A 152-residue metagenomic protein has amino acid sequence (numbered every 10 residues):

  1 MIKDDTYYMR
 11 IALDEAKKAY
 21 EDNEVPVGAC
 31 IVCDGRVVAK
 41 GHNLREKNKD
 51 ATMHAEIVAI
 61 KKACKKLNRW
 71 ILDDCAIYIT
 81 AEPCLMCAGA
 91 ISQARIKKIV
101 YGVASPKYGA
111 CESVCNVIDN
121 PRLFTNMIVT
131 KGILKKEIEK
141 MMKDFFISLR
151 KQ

Functional and structural regions predicted by a protein language model:
M1-D22, W70, P83-Q152: Zinc-dependent deaminase
K3, Y7, P26, E46-H54 (+3 more regions): Residues at secondary-structure transition points
A12, A16-A19, A29, A39 (+2 more regions): Small-residue (primarily alanine) positions within well-ordered alpha-helices, especially packing/interaction faces
N23-V27, D73: Short, basic and Ser/Thr-rich N-terminal targeting/leader segments
V27-G35: Short beta-strand scaffold segments in enzyme catalytic cores
V38-R45: Short beta->alpha transition motifs characteristic of CBS
R45, I79, V103: Residues that line or immediately flank small-molecule/substrate-binding pockets and catalytic motifs
M53, I57-S92: Helix-adjacent hinge/juxtasegments
